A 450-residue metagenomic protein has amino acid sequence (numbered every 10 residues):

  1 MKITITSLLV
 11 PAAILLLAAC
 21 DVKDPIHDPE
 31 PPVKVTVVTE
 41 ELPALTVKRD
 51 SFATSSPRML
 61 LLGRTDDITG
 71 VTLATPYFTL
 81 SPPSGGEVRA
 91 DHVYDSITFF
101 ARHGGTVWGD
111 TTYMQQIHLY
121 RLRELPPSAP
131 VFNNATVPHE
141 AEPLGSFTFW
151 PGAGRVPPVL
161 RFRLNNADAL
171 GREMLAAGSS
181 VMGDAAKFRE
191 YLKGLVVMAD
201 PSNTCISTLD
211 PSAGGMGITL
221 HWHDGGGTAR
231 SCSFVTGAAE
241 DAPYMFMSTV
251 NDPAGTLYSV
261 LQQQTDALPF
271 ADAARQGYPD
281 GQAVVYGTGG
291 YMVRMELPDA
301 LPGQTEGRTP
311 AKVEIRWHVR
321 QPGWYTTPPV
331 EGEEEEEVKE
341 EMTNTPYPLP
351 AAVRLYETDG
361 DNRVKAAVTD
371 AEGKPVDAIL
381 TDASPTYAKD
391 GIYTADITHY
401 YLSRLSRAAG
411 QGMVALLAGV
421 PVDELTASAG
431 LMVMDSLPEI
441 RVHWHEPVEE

Functional and structural regions predicted by a protein language model:
K2-I5, C20-E450: Secreted, disulfide-rich extracellular signaling modules
I5-A13: Sec-dependent signal peptide hydrophobic core
